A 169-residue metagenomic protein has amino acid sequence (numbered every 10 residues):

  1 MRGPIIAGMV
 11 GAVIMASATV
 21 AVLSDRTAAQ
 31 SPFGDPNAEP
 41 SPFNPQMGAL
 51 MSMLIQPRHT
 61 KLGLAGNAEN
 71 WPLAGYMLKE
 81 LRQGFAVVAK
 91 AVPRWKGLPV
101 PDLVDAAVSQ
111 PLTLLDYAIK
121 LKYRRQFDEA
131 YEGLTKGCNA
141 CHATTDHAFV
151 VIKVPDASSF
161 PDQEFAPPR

Functional and structural regions predicted by a protein language model:
M1-V13: Bacterial N-terminal signal peptides that target proteins for export
V20-L23, A29: Boundary at the C-terminal end of the N-terminal hydrophobic targeting segment
S24-D25, D146: C-terminal ends of transmembrane alpha-helices and the immediately adjacent extracellular/lumenal or cytosolic loop
Q30-R169: Sequence context surrounding c-type heme c attachment/ligation sites in exported
